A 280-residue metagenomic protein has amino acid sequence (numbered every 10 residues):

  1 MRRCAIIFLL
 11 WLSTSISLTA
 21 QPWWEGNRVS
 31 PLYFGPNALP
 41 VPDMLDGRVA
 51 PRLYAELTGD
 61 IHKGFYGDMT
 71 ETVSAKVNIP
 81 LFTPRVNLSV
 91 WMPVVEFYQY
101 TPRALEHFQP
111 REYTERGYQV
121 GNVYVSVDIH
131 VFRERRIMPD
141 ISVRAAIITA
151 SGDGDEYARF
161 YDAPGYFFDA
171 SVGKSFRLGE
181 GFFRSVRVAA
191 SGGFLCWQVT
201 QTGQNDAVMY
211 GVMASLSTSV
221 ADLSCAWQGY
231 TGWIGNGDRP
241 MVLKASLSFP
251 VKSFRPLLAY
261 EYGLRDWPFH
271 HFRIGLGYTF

Functional and structural regions predicted by a protein language model:
M1-C4: Positively charged n-region of N-terminal signal peptides that target proteins for export
I6-S15: Bacterial N-terminal signal peptides
A20-T149, P164-R177, L243: Transmembrane beta-barrel domains of Gram-negative outer membranes and organellar outer membranes
G59-F65, M92-Y98, V131, A145-S151 (+7 more regions): Transmembrane beta-strands of outer-membrane beta-barrel pores
K63-E71, V94-E96, G117-Q119, Y157-P164 (+3 more regions): Solvent-exposed loop/turn segments connecting transmembrane beta-strands in outer-membrane beta-barrel proteins
P84-L88, E134-M138, L178-G181, V186 (+2 more regions): Repeated loop/turn-to-beta-strand initiation elements of outer-membrane beta-barrel proteins
R103, R111-E112, Q201-T202, V208-F280: Outer membrane beta-barrel transmembrane domains
Y161-G232: Detector for outer-membrane/organellar transmembrane beta-barrel domains, recognizing the amphipathic beta-strand
